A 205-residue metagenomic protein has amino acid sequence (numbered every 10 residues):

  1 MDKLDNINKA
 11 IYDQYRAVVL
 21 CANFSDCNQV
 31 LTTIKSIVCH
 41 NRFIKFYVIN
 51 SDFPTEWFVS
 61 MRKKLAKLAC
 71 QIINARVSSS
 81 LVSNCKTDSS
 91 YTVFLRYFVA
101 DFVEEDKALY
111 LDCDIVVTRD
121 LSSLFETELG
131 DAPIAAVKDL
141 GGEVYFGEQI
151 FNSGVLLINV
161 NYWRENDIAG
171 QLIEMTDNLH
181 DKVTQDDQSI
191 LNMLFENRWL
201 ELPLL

Functional and structural regions predicted by a protein language model:
M1-T32: N-proximal low-complexity "stem/linker" segments adjacent to membrane-targeting elements
S36-I44: Short, acidic, metal-binding catalytic loop of nucleotide-sugar glycosyltransferases
K45-D52, A136: Short internal beta-strands
E56-F58, K63-F102: Active-site-proximal specificity loops/subdomain of glycosyltransferases
A108: Short aromatic/hydrophobic "clamp" motif used to bind/position activated sugar donors
L111: Catalytic metal- and UDP-sugar-binding loop of GT-A-like glycosyltransferases, i.e., residues flanking the conserved
I115-F146: Conserved donor-nucleotide/metal-binding helix-loop-beta segment in metal-dependent transferases, i.e., the alpha-helix
I150-L205: Catalytic core and acceptor-binding pocket of nucleotide-sugar-dependent glycosyltransferases
